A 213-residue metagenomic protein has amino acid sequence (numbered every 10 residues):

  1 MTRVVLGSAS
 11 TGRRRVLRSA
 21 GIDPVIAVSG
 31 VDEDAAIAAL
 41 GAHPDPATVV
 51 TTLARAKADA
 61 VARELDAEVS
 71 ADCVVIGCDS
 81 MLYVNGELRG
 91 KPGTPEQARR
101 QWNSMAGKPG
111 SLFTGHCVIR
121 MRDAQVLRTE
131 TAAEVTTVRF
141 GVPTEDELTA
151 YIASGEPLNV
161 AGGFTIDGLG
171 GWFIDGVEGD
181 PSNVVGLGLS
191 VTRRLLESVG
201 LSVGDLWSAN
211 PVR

Functional and structural regions predicted by a protein language model:
M1-I22, K108, D123, V135-R213: GST superfamily/GST-like fold recognition
M1-V74, E87-L88, E197-R213: N-terminal polybasic phosphate/anion-binding patch
L17, A54, D79, A98 (+3 more regions): Residue-level signal for inorganic ion chemistry
A35-I37, Y83-V84, V126-E134, V177: Acidic/polar active-site rim loop that often engages polyanionic ligands
L53-V61, Q101, L148, G188: Short, well-ordered amphipathic alpha-helical segments that serve as non-catalytic structural scaffolds within diverse
I76-C78, G115-C117, D167: Short beta-strand segments
S80-G110, V142: Active-site-adjacent loop/tail segments of enzyme domains
R99-S104, G115-T136: Anionic-ligand binding region
